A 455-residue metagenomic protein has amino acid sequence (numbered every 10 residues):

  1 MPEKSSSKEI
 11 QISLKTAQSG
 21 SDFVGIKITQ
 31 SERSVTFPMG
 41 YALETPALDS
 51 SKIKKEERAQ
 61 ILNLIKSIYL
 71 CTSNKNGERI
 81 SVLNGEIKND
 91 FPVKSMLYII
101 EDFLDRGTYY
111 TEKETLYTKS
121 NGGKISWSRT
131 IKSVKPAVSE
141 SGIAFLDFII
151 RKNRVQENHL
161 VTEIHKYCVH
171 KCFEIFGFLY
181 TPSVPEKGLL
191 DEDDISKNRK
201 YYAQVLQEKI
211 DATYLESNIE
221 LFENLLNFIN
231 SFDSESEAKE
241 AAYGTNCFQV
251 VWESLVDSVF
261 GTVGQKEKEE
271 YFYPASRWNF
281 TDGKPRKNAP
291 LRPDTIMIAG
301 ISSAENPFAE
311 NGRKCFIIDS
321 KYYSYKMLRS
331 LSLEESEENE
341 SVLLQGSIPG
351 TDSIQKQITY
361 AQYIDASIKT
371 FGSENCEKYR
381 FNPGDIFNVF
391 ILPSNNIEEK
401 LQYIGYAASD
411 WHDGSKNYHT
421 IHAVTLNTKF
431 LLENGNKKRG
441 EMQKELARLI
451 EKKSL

Functional and structural regions predicted by a protein language model:
M1-P38, A42-L43, A47, A238-L455: Catalytic core segments in nucleotide and nucleic-acid processing enzymes
M1-V205, T213-E237, S454-L455: Terminal, charged accessory segments of proteins
S73, V205-L206, I364, D410: Generic alpha-helical secondary structure signal
